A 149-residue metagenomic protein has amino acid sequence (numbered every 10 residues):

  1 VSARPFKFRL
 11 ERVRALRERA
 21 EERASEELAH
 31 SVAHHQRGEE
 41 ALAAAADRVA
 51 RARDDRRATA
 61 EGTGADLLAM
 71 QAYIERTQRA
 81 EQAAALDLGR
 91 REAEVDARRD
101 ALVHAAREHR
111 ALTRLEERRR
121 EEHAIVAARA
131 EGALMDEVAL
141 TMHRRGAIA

Functional and structural regions predicted by a protein language model:
V1-A149: Charge-rich amphipathic alpha-helical interaction elements
